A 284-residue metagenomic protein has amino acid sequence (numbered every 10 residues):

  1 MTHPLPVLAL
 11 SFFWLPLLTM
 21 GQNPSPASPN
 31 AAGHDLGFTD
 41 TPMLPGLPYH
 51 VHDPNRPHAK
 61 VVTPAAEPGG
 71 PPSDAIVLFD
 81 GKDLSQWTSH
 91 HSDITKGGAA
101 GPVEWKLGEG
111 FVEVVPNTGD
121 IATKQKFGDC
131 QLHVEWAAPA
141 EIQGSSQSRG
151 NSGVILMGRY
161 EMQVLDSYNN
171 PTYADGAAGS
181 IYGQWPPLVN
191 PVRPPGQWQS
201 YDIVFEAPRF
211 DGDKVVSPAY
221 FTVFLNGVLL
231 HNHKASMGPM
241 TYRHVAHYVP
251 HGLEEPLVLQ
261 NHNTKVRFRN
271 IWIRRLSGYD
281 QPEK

Functional and structural regions predicted by a protein language model:
M1-P6: Positively charged n-region of N-terminal signal peptides that target proteins for export
V7-T19: Bacterial N-terminal signal peptides
Q22-K284: Carbohydrate-interacting regions of secretory-pathway proteins
